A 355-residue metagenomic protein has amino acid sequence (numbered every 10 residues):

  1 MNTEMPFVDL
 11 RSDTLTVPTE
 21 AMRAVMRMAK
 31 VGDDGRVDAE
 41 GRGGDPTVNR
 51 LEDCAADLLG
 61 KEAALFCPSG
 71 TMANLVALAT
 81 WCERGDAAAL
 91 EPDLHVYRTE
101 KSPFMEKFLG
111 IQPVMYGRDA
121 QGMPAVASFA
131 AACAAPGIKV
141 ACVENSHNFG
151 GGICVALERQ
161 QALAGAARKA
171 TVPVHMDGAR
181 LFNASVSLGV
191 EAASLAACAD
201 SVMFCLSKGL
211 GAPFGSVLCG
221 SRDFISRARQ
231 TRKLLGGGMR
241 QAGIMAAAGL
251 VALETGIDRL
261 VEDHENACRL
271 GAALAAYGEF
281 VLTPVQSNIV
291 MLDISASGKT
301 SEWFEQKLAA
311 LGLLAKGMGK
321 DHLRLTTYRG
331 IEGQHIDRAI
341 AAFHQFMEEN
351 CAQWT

Functional and structural regions predicted by a protein language model:
N2-L311, K316-I331, A339-T355: Conserved PLP-enzyme active-site core in the AAT-like
